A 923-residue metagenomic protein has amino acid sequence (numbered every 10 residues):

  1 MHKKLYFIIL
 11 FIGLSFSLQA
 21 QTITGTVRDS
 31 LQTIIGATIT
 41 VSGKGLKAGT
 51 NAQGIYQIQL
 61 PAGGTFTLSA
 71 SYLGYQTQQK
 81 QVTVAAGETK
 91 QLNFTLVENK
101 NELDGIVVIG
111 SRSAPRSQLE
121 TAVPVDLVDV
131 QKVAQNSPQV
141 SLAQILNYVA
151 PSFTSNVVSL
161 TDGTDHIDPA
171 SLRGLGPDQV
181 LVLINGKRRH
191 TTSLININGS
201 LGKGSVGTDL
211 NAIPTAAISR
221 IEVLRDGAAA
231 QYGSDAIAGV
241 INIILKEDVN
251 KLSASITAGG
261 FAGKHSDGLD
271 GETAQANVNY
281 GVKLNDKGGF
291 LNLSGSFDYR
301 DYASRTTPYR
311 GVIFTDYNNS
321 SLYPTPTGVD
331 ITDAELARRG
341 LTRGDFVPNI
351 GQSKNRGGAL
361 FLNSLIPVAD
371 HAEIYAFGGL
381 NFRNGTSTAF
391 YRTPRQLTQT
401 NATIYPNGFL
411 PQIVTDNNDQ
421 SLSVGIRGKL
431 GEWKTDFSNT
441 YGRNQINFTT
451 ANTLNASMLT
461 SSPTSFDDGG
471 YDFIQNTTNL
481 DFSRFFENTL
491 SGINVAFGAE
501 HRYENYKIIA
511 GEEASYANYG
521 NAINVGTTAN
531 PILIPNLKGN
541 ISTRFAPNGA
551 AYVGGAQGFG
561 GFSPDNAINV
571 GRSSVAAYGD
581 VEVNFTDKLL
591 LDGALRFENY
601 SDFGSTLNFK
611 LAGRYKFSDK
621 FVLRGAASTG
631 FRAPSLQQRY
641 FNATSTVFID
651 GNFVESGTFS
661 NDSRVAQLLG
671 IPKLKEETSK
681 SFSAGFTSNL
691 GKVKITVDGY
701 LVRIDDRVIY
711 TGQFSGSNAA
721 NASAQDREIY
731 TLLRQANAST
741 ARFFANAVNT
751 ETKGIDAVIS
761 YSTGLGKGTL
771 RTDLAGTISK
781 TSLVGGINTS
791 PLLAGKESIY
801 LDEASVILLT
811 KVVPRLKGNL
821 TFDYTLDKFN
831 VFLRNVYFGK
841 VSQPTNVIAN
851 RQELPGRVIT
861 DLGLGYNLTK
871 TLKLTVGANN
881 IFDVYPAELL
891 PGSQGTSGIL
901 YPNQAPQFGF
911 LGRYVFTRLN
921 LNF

Functional and structural regions predicted by a protein language model:
R28-S42, S71-Y75, A85, T89-Q135 (+1 more regions): Short, acidic, small-residue-rich periplasmic hinge/interaction motif at the N-terminus of Gram-negative outer-membrane
Q57-Q59, K187-R225: Short acidic/polar hinge/loop motifs at secondary-structure boundaries that mediate gating or recognition
K90-T95, L142-I145, V149, A170 (+4 more regions): N-terminal periplasmic accessory domains that precede and gate Gram-negative outer-membrane beta-barrel machines
A143-S193: Extracytoplasmic beta-strand/coil segments of soluble accessory domains associated with Gram-negative outer-membrane
T192, I704, K780-L783, Y837-P844 (+1 more regions): C-terminal beta-signal and adjacent terminal beta-strands/loops of Gram-negative outer-membrane beta-barrel proteins
S200-S205, T215-S219, A230-I241, E247-N319 (+3 more regions): Outer-membrane beta-barrel translocator/receptor signature
F409-V424, G428, Y441, T453-L589 (+1 more regions): Outer-membrane beta-barrel transmembrane domain signature of Gram-negative proteins, especially the mid-to-C-terminal
F497, G699-T845: Gram-negative outer-membrane beta-barrel transporters
